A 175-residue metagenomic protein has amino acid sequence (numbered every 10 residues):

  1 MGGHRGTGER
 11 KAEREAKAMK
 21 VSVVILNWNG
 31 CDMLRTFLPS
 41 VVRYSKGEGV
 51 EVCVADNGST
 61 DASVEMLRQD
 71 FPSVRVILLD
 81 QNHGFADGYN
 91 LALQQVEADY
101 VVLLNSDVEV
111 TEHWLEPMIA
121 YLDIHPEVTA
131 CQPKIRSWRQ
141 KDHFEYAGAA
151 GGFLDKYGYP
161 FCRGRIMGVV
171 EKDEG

Functional and structural regions predicted by a protein language model:
K20-S22, E51: Cell-envelope/extracellular polymer assembly enzymes that use nucleotide-activated donors
L38-P39, V64-E65, N90, A98 (+1 more regions): Short alpha-helix within the catalytic core of nucleotide-sugar-dependent glycosyltransferases
P39-G49: Short, acidic, metal-binding catalytic loop of nucleotide-sugar glycosyltransferases
S40, D56-E65, Q81: A conserved acidic beta->alpha catalytic loop
G49-G58, I77-L79: Short beta-strand/loop segment that forms part of the nucleotide-sugar
L78-V96, S106: Glycine-rich, basic loop-to-helix element that forms the pyrophosphate-binding segment of sugar-nucleotide handling
V101: Short aromatic/hydrophobic "clamp" motif used to bind/position activated sugar donors
E109-G148, G152-Y159: Conserved donor NDP-sugar-binding/catalytic core segment of glycosyltransferases
